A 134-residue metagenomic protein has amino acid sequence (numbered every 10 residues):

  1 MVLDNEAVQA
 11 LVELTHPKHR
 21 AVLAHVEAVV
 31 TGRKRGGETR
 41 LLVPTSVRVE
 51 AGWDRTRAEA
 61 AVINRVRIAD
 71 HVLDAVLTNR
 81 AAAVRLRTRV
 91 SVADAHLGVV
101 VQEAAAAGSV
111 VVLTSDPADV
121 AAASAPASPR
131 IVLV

Functional and structural regions predicted by a protein language model:
M1-L41, G52-V66: Short, well-structured N-terminal submotif of metal-dependent ribonuclease cores
A7, V47, L77, H96-L97 (+1 more regions): Alpha-helix capping/helix-boundary segments
A28-G37, Q102-S109, S128: Alpha-helix termini
I63, V120-A127: Short loop/helix-cap segments at secondary-structure boundaries that form the rim of catalytic
R67-T88, L97-V99: Acidic catalytic patch
S91-V111, S115, D119: Acidic, metal-associated active-site segment
S128-V134: Short hydrophobic/aromatic-enriched beta-strand-loop microsegments
